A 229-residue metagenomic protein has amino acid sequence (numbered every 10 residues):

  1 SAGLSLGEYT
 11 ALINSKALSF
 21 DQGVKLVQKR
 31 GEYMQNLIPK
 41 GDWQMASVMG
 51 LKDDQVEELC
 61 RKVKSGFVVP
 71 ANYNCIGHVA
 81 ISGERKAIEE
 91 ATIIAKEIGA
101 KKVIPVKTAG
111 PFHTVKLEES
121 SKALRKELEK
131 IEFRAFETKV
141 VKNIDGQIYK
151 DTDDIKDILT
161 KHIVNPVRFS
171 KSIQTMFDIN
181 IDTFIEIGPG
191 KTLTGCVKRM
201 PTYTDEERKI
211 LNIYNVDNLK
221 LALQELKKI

Functional and structural regions predicted by a protein language model:
S1-V56, K102, T183-T202, E207-L221 (+1 more regions): FabD-like malonyl-/acyl-CoA
N14-V164: Alpha/beta catalytic cores of group-transfer enzymes, especially the acyltransferase/condensing modules of polyketide
E132-I229: Acyltransferase/transacylase module recognition
